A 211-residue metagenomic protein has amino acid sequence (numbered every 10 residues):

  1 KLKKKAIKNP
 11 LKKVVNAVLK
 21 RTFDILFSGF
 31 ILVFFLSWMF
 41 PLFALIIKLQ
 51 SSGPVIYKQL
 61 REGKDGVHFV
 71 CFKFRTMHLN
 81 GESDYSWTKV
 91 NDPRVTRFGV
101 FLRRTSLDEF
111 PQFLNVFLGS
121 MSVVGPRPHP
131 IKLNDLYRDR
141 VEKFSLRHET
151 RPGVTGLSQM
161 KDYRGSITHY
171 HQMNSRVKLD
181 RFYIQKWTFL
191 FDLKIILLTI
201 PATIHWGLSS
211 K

Functional and structural regions predicted by a protein language model:
K1-A6: Short, charged cytosolic
K8-L79, N115, F189-K211: A hydrophobic, helix-centered structural microdomain
L11, V15, S145-K211: C-terminal terminal-structure detector
G29, P54, K64, V100 (+4 more regions): Gly/Ser/Thr-rich helix-start
F43, K58, S86, V124-P126 (+3 more regions): Short, hydrophobic secondary-structure boundary micro-motifs
Y57-R94, T155-K178: Short, glycine-rich, amphipathic interfacial segments at transmembrane boundaries or analogous
V90-R151, I195-T199, T203: A short, structured surface patch at a secondary-structure boundary
